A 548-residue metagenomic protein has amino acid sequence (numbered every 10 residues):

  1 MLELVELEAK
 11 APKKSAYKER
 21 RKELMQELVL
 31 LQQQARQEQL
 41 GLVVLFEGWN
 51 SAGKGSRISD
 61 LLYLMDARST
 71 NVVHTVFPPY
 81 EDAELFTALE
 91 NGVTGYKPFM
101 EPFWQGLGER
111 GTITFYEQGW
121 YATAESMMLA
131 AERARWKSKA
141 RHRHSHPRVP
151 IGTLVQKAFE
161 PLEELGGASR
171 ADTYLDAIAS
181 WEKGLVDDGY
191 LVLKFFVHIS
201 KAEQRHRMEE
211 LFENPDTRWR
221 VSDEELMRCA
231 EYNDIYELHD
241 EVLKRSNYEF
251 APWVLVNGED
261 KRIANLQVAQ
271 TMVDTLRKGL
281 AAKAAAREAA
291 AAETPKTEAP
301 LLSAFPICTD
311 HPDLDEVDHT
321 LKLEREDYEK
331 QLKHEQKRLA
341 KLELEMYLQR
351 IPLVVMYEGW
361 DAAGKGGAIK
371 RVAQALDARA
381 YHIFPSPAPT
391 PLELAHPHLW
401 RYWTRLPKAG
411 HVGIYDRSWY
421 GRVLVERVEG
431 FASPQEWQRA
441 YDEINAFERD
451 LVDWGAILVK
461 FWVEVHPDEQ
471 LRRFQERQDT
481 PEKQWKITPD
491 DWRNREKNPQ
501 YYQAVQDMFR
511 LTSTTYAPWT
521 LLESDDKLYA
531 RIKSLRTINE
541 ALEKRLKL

Functional and structural regions predicted by a protein language model:
M1-L548: Glycine-rich phosphate-binding loop of ATP-dependent small-molecule kinases
